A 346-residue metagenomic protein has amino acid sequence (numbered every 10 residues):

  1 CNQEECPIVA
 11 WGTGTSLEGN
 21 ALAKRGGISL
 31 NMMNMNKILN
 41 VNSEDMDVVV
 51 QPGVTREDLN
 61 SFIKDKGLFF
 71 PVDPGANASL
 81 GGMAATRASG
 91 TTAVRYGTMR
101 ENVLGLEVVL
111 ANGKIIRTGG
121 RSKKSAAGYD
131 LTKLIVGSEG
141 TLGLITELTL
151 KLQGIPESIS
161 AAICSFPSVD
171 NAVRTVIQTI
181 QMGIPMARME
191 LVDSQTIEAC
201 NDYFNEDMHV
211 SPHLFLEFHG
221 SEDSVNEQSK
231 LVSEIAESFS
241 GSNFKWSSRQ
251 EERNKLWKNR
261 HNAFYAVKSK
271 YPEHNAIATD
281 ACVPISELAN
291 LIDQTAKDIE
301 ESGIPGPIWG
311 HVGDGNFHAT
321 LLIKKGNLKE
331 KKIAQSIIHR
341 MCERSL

Functional and structural regions predicted by a protein language model:
C1-M35, P52, F70, H311-V312 (+2 more regions): Glycine-rich N-terminal segment of FAD-binding domains in flavoprotein oxidoreductases, spanning the beta-loop-helix
Q3-E4, K66, F239, S302: Helix C-cap/helix->beta junction micro-motif
G12-T15, G75, L191-S194: Short, ordered loop/turn segments at secondary-structure junctions
E18-A21, I28-M33, T141-T149, E222-V232 (+1 more regions): Short, acidic (Asp/Glu-rich) active-site segment that either coordinates a divalent metal cofactor
R25-S29, S89, N205-D207: Short, hinge-like loop/turn segments at secondary-structure boundaries
K37-E190: FAD-binding subdomain of flavoenzyme oxidoreductases
G154, S165-S168, V173-R340, R344: C-terminal substrate-recognition/cap domain of FAD-linked oxidoreductases
